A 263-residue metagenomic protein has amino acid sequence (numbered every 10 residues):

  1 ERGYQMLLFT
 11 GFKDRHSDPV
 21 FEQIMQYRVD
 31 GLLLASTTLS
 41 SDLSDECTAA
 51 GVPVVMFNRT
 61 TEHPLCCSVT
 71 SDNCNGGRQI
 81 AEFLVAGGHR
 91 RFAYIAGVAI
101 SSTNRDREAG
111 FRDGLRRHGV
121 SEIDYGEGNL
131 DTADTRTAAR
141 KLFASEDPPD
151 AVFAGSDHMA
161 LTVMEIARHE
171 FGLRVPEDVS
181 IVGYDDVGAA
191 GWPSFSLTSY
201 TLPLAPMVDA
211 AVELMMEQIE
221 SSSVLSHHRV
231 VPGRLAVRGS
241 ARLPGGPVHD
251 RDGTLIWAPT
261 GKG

Functional and structural regions predicted by a protein language model:
E1-Q23, R28-G31, A109-R112: Amphipathic helical "hinge" segments at domain boundaries
E1-Y4, G31, S41-D42, T48-M56 (+1 more regions): Bacterial carbohydrate/catabolite-sensing allosteric modules
F12-R15, A35-S40, H158: Short beta->alpha connector loops
